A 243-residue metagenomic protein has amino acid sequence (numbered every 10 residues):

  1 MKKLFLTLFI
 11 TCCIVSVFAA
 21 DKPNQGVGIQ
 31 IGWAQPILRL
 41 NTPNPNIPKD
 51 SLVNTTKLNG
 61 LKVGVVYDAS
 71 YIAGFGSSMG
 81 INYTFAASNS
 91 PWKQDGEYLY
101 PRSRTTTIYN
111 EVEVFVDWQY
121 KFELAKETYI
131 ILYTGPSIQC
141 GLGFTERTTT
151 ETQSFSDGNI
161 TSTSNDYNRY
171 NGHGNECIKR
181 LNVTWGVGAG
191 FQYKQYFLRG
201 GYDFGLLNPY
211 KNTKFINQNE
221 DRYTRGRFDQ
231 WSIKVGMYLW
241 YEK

Functional and structural regions predicted by a protein language model:
L4-C13: Sec-dependent N-terminal signal peptides
V15-A19: Sec/Tat signal peptide C-region and signal peptidase I cleavage site
A20-V66, Y238-K243: Short glycine/proline- and aromatic-enriched beta-strand/turn motifs that initiate or cap beta-hairpins
Q25-V27, N59-V65, N110-V116, I130 (+3 more regions): Hydrophobic, lipid-facing positions within transmembrane beta-strands of outer-membrane proteins
W33, V66-S154, Q230-K243: Gram-negative (and chloroplast) outer-membrane scaffold detector with strong preference for beta-barrel transmembrane
I37-L58, F85-E111, G141-G186, L206-S232: Extracellular/periplasm-exposed beta-strand and loop segments of Gram-negative cell-envelope proteins, dominated by
Q192, F197-N208, S232, Y238-E242: A hydrophobic membrane-anchoring alpha-helix module
